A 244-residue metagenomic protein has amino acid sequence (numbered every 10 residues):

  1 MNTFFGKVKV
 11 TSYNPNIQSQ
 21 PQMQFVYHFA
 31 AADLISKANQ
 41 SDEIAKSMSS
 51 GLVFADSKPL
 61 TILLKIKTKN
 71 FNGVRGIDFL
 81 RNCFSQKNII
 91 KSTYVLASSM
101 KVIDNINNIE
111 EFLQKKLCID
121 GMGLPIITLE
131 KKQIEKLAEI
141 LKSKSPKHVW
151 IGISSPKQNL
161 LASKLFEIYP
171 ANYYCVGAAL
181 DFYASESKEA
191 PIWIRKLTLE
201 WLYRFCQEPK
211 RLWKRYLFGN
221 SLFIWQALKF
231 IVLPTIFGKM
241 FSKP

Functional and structural regions predicted by a protein language model:
M1-D78: N-terminal nucleotide/polyanion-binding subdomain common to many enzyme families
P59-I62, A190, I194-P244: A transmembrane-helix-recognition feature enriched in membrane-embedded lipid enzymes and envelope glyco-/phospholipid
L60-I62, K157, A179-A184: Short gly/pro/ser/thr-enriched loop/turn and capping motifs at secondary-structure boundaries
T61-I140, K144-S145: Conserved beta-alpha
I89-K91, Y169-N172: A short helix->loop->beta-strand "cap" motif at the edges of active sites that frequently abuts
V102-D104, K157-A162: Short, well-ordered alpha-helical microsegments
L124-L129, P170-Q207: Short, flexible loop segments at boundaries between secondary-structure elements
L141, S145-S155, A171: Proline-aspartate-enriched helix->loop->beta-strand connector
